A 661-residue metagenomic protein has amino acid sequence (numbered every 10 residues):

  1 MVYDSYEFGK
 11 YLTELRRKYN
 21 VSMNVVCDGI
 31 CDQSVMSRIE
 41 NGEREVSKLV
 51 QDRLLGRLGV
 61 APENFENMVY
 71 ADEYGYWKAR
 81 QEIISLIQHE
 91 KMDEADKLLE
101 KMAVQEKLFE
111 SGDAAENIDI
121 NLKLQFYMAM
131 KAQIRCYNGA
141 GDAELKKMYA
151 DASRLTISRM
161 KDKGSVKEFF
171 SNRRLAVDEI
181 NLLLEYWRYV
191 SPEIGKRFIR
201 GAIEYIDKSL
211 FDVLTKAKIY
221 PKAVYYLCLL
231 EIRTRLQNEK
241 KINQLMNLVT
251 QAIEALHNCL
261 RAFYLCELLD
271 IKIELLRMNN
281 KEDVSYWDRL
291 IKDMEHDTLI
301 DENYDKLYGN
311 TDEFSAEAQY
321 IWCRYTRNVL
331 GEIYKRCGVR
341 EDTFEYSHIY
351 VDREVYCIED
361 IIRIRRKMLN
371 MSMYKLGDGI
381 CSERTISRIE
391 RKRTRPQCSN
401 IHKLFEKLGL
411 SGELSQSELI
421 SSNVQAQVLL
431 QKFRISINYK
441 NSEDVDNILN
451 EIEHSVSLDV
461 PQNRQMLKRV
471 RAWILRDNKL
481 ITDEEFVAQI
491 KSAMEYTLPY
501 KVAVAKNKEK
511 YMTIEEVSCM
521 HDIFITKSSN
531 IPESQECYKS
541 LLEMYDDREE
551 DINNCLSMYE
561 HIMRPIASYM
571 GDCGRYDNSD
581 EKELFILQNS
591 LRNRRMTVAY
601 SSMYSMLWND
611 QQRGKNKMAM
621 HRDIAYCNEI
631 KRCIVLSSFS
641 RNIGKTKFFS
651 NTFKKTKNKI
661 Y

Functional and structural regions predicted by a protein language model:
M1, D207-L210, L214, E231 (+5 more regions): N-terminal flexible/basic segments that precede or flank functional cores
M1-K18, E341-M368: A short, Lys/Arg-rich alpha-helix, primarily the initiator
K18-R38, M368-R388: Short alpha-helical DNA-recognition segment
L49-N64, Q397-S415, K655: DNA major-groove recognition helix of helix-turn-helix/homeodomain DNA-binding modules
G59-G75, G409-A426: Short C-terminal boundary/hinge segments that cap the last helix of small helical domains
N67-M68, V104-L124, N138, S153-L175 (+7 more regions): Flexible helix-coil transition and linker loops at the boundaries of alpha-helical arrays
Y74-I84, I120-Y137, F169-E193, K216-L236 (+6 more regions): Amphipathic alpha-helical repeat scaffolds of TPR domains
L86-E110, N138-G164, R188-K208, Q237-A252 (+6 more regions): Helix-turn-helix repeat elements of alpha-solenoid scaffolds
